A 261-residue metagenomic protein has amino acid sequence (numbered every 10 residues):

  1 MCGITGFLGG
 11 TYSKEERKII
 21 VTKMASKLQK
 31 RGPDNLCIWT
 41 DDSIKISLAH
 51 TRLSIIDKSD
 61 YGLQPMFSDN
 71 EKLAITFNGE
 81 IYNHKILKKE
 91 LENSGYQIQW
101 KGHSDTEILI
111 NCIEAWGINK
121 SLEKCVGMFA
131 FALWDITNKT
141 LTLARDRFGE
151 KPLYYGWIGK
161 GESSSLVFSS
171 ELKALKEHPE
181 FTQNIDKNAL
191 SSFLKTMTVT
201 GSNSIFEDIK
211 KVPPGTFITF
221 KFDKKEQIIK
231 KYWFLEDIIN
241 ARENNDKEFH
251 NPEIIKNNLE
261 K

Functional and structural regions predicted by a protein language model:
M1-K261: Cysteine-centered catalytic environments shared across enzyme families
